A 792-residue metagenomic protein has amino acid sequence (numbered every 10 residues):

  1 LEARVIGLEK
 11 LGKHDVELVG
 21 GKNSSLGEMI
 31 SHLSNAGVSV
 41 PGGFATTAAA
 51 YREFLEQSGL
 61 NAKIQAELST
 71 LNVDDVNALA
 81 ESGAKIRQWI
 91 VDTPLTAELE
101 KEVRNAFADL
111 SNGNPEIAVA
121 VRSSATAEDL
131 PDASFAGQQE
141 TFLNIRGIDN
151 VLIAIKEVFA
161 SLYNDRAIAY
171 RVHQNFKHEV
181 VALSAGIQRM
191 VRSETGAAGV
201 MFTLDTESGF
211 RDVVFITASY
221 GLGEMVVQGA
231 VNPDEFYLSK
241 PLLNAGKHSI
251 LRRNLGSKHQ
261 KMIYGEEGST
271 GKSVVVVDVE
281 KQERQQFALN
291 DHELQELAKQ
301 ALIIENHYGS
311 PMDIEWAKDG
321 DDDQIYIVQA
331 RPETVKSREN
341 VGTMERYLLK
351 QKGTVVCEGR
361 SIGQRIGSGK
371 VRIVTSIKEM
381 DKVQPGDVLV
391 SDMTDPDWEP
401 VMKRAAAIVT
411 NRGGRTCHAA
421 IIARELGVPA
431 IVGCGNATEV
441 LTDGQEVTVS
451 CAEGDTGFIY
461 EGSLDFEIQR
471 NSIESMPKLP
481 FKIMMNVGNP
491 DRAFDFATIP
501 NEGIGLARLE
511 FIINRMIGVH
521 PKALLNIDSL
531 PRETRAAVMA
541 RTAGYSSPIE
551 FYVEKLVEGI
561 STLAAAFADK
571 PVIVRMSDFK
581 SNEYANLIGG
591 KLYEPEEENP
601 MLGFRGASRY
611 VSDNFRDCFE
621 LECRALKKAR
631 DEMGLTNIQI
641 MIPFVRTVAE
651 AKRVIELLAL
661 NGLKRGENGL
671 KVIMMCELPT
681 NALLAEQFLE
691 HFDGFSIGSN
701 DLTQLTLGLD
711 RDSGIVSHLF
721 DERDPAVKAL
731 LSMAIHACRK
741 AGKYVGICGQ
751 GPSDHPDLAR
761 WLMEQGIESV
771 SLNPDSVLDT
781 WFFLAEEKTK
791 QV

Functional and structural regions predicted by a protein language model:
L1-G186, T195, R284-H292, L297-Q300 (+12 more regions): N-terminal beta-alpha lobe that positions the nucleotide/phosphoryl donor in ATP/NTP-coupled carboxylate activation
M29-L33, D205-S208, R404, A420-V428 (+3 more regions): Alpha-helix C-terminal capping segments
G37-S39, A118-A120, E140, S184-A185 (+21 more regions): Structural motif
N61, D321, P332-S337, G342 (+4 more regions): Acidic, glycine-rich flexible loop/linker segments
F107, N114-A120, A125-F135, F142-L143 (+5 more regions): Conserved alpha/beta-domain cores
F135-A169, S193-G268, V328-R360, R404-N411 (+5 more regions): Extended active-site and interfacial segments that coordinate phosphate-rich ligands in large catalytic machineries
G137, G309-T334: Conserved metal-phosphate-binding beta-hairpin within the catalytic cores of diverse ATP-dependent phosphoryl-transfer
V213-D313, K318-D319, R360-S368, P385 (+6 more regions): Conserved catalytic alpha/beta cores of large enzymes that bind or transform nucleotide phosphates and polynucleotides
